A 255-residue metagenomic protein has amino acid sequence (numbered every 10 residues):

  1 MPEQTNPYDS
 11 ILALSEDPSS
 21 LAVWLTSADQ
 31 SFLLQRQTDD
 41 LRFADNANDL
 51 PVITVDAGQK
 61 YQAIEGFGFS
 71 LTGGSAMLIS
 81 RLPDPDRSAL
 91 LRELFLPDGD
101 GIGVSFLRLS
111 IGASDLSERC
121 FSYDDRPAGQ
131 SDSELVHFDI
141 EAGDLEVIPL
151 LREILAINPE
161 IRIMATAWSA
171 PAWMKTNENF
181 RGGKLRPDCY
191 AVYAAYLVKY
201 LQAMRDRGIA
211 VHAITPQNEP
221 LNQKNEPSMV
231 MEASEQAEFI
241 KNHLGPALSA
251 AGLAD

Functional and structural regions predicted by a protein language model:
M1-S19: Basic/polar N-terminal segments that are highly enriched at the extreme N-terminus, encompassing both cleavable
Y8, E16, L33-V211, E232 (+1 more regions): N-terminal catalytic cores of secreted or lumenal carbohydrate-active enzymes
L21-T26, S31-T38: A eukaryote-biased signal for short, well-structured alpha-helical docking elements
Q30, A170, N218: Residue-level detector of flexible, active-site-proximal loop/helix-junction positions within diverse enzyme catalytic
G112, T176, Q217-F239: Polysaccharide-binding and catalytic clefts of secreted carbohydrate-active enzymes
M164-A167, H212-L221, K241-D255: Aromatic-lined carbohydrate-recognition surfaces of secreted/lumenal glycan-active proteins
G183, A213, N225-M231, A247: Short, exposed beta-strand "edge-strand" segments with a Pro/Gly-rich flavor and a Y/T-containing core
